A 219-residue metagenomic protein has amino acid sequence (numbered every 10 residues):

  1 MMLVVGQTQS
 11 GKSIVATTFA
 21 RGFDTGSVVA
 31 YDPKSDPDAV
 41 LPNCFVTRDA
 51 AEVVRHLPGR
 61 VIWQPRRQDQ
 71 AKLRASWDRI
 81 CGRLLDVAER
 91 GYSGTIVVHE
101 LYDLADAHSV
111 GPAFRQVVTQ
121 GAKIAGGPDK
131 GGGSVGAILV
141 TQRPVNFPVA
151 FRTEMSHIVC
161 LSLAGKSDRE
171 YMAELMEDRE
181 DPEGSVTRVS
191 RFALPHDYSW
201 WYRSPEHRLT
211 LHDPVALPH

Functional and structural regions predicted by a protein language model:
M1-Q7, V15, G26, Q116 (+2 more regions): P-loop NTPase motor core of the ASCE superfamily
M2-A20, L73-E180: Conserved P-loop NTPase motor cores
Q7-A50: Walker A/P-loop NTP-binding active-site region of P-loop NTPases, recognizing the glycine-rich GxxxxGKT/S
T25-G26, P58-G59, G133-V135, T153-H157 (+1 more regions): Short glycine-/polar-rich loops that comprise or flank the Walker A/P-loop and associated switch/sensor motifs
G26-V29, G59-I62, S93-I96, W200: Hydrophobic beta-strand segments of well-ordered beta-sheets in folded domains
K34, R66, L101: Anionic group-transfer/hydrolysis microenvironments
D36-N43, V54-L57, P148-T153: Short loop/helix-cap segments at secondary-structure boundaries that form the rim of catalytic
V53-A75: Conserved P-loop NTPase mechanochemical-coupling segment
